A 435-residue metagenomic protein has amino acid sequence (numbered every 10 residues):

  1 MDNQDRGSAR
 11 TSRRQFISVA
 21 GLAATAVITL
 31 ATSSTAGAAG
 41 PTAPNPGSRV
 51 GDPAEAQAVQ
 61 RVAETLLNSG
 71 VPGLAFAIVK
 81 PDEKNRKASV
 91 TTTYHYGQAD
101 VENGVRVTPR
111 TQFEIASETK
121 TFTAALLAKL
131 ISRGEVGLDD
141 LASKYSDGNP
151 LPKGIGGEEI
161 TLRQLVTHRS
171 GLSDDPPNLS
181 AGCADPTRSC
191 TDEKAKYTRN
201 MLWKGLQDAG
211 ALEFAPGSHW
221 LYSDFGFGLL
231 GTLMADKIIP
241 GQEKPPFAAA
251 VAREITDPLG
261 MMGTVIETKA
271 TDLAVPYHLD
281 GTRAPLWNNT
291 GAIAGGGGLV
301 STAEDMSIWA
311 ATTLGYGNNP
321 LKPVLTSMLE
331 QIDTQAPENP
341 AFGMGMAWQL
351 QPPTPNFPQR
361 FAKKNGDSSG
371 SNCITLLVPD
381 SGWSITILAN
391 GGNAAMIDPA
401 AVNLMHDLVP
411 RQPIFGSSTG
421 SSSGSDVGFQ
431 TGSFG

Functional and structural regions predicted by a protein language model:
M1-T11, A23-L30: N-terminal secretory signal peptides
S8-Q15, T35: Twin-arginine (Tat) signal peptide motif
T29-P46: C-terminal region of N-terminal signal peptides and the immediate post-cleavage residues of exported proteins
D52-F113, E135-G137, P152: Short, conserved catalytic-motif segment at the N-terminal edge
S69-P72, E102-L165, L212-D224, A294-G297 (+1 more regions): Short active-site loop at a secondary-structure junction that contains or immediately precedes the catalytic residue(s)
R86-D100, K153-S369, C373-I374: Short, surface-exposed loop or secondary-structure junction motifs that flank catalytic or metal-binding residues
N339-P340, P353-Q359, G391-G435: Short, gly/Ser/Thr-rich active-site loops of penicillin-recognizing serine hydrolases
K364, N372-G391: Short, well-ordered beta-strand elements
